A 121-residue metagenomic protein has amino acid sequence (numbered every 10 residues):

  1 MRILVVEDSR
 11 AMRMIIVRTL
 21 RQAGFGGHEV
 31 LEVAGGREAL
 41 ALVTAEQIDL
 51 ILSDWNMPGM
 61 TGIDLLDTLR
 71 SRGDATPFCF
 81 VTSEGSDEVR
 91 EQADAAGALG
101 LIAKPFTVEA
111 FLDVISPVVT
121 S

Functional and structural regions predicted by a protein language model:
R10-L31: Two-component/phosphorelay signaling modules centered on CheY-like receiver
E32-A41, G62: Helix N-cap/capping motif at the beta->alpha junctions
A41, I63-D74: Short amphipathic alpha-helix used as the core "switch/output" element in two-component signaling
E46-L52: Active-site beta3 strand of CheY-like receiver
D54, T82: Active-site residues of response regulator receiver
M57: Receiver (REC) domain active-site loop signature in two-component systems and cognate sites in sensor histidine kinases
D64, G85-G100: Alpha4 helix (beta4-alpha4-beta5 surface) of REC/receiver domains from two-component response regulators
E88, F106-I115: C-terminal output helix
